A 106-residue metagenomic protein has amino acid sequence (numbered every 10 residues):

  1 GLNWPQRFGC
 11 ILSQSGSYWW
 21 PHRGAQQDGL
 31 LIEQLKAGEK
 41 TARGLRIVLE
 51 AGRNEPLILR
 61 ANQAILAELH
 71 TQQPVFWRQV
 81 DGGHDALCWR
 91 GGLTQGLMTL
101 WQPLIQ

Functional and structural regions predicted by a protein language model:
G1-Q106: Non-catalytic cap/lid and distal C-terminal segments of serine-dependent acyl enzymes
